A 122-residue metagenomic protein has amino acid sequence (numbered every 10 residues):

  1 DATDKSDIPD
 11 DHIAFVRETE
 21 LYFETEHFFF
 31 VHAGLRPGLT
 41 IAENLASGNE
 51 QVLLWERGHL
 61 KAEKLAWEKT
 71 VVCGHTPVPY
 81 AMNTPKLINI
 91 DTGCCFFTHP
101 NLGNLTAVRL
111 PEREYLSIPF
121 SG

Functional and structural regions predicted by a protein language model:
D1-N89, G93-G103, L110-S121: Acidic, His/Gly-enriched loop-helix segments that form or flank divalent-metal centers in metallo-dependent hydrolases
